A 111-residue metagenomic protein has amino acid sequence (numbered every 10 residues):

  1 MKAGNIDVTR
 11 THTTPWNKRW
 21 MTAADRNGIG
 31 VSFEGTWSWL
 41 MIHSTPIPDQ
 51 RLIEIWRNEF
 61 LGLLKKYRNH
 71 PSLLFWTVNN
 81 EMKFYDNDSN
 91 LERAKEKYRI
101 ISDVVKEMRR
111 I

Functional and structural regions predicted by a protein language model:
M1-I111: Active-site mouth of glycoside hydrolases
